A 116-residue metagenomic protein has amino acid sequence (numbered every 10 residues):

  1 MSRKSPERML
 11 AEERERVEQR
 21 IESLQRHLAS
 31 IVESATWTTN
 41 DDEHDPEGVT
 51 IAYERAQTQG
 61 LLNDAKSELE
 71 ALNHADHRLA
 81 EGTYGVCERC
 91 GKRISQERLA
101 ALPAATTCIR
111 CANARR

Functional and structural regions predicted by a protein language model:
M1-E81: Interaction interfaces in information-processing and related assembly proteins
N73, E97-L102: Short Cys/His-rich "knuckle" micro-motifs
A80-T83, A104: Short metal-coordination and nucleic-acid-contact micro-motifs, chiefly zinc-binding Cys/His arrays
G85-E88, T106: Cys/His-enriched microdomains
R89-C90, R110: Short, cysteine/histidine-rich loop/knuckle motifs that typically chelate Zn2+
I94-S95, R116: Short functional micro-motifs and their immediate structural scaffolds
A105-N113: Cysteine-rich micro-motifs
